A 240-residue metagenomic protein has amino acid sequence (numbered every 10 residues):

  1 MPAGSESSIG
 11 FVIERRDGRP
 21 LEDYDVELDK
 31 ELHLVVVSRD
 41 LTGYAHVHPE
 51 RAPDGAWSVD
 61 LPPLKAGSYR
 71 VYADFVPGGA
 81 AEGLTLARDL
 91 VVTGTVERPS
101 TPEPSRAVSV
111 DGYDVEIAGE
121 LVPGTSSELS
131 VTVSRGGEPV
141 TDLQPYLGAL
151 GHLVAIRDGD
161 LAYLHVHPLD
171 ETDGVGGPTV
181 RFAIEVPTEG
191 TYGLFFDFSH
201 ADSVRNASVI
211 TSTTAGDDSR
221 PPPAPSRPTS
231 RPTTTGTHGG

Functional and structural regions predicted by a protein language model:
M1-P2, V76-P123, S127-L150, I156-D173 (+3 more regions): Extracytoplasmic/periplasmic copper-protein system
G4-E6, D17, G55-W57, K65-A73 (+3 more regions): Short tyrosine-centred short linear motifs in exposed loops/low-complexity segments
I13-Y24, S134-L143: Short amphipathic, basic-aromatic surface patches that mediate peripheral association with negatively charged
L21, L28-H33, V47, E103 (+3 more regions): Extracytoplasmic/periplasmic regions of membrane proteins
Y24-L32, Q144-L150: Short coil-to-beta strand junction motifs in C2/discoidin
K30, V35-A45, E50-S100, H200: Hydrophobic, ordered structural segments
H48-K65, D170-F195: Short, solvent-exposed, Trp/other aromatic-anchored flexible loops in extracytoplasmic proteins
